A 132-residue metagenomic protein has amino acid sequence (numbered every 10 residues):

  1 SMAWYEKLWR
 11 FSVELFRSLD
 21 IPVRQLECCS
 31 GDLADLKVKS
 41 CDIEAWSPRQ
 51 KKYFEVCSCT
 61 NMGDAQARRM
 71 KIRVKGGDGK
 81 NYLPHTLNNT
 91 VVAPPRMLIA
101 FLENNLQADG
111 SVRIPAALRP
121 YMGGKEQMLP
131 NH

Functional and structural regions predicted by a protein language model:
S1-H132: TRNA-recognition modules of translation machinery and tRNA-sensing kinases, especially anticodon-binding
